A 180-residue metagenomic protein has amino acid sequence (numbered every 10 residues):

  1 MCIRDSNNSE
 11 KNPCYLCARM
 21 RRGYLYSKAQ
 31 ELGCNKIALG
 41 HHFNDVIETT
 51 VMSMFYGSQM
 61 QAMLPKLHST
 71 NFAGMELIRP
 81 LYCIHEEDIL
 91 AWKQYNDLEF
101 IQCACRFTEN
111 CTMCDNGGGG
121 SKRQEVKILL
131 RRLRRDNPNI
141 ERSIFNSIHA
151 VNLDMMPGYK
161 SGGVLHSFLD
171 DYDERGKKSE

Functional and structural regions predicted by a protein language model:
M1-D5: Conserved small/polar residues in nucleotide/adenosyl-binding loops
S6, Q61-E180: ATP/NTP-dependent adenylation/nucleotidyl-transfer catalytic domains that generate, transfer, or process NMP-activated
S9-E87, I144, S161, L165: Active-site adenylate/phosphate-handling loop in enzymes that bind or generate adenylated species
